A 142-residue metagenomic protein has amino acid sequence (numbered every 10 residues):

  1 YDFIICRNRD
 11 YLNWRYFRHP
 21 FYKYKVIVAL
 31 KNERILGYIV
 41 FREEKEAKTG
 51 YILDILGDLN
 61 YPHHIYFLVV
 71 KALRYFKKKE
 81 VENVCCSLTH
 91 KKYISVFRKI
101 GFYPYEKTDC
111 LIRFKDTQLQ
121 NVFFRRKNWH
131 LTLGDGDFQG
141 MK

Functional and structural regions predicted by a protein language model:
Y1-L53: Amide-forming acyltransferase catalytic core, primarily the GNAT-like/NAT-type and related acyltransferase folds
R15, K31, R42-H63, F67-K142: Active-site/acyl-donor-binding loops of N-acyltransferases
